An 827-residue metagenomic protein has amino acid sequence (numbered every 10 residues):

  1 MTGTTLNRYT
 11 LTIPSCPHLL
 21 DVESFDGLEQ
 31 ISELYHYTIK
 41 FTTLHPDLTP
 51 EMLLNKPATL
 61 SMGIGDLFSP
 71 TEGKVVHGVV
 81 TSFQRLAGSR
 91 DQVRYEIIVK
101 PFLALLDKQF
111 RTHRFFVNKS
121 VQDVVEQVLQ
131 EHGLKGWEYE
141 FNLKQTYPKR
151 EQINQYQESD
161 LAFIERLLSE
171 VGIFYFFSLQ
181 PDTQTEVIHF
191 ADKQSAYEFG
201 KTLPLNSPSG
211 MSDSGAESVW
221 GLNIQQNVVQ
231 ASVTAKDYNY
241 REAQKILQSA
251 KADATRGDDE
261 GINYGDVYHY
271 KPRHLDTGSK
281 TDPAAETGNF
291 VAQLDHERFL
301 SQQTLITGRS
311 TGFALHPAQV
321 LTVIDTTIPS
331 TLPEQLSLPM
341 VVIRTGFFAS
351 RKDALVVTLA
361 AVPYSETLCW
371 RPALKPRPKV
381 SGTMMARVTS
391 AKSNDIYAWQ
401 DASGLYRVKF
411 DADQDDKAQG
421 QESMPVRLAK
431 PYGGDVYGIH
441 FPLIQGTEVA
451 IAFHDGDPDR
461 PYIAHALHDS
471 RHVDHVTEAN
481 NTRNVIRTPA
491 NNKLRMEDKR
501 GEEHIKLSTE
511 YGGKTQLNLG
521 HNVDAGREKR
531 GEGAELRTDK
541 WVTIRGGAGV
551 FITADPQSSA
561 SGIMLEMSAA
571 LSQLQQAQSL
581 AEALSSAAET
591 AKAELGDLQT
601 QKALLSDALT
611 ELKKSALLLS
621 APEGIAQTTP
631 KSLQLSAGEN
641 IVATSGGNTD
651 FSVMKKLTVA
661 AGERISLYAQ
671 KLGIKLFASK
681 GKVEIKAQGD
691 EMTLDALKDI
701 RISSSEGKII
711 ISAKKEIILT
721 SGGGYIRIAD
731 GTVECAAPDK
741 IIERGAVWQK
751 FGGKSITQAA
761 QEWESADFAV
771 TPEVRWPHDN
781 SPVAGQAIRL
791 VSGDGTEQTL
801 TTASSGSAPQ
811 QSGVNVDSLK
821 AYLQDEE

Functional and structural regions predicted by a protein language model:
M1-E827: Amphipathic alpha-helical and helix-coil boundary elements used as assembly and membrane-proximal scaffolds
